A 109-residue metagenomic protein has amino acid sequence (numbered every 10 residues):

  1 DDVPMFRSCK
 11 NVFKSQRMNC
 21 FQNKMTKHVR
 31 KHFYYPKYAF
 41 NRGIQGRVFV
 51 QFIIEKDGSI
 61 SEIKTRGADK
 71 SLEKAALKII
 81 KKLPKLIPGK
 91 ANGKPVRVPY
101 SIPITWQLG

Functional and structural regions predicted by a protein language model:
D1-G109: Charge-biased low-complexity segments
